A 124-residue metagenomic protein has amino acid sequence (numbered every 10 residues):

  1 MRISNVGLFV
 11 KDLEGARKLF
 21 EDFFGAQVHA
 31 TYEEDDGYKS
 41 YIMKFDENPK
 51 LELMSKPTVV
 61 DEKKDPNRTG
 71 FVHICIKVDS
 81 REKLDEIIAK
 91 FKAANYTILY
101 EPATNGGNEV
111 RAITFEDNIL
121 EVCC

Functional and structural regions predicted by a protein language model:
M1-R17, F71-I76: N-terminal beta-strand motif that seeds the catalytic metal site of vicinal oxygen chelate
F9-K50: Core segments of cupin and vicinal oxygen chelate
E14-K18, D22, E82-A93, T97: Replace "anionic and nucleotidyl ligands
T31, I42-K44, I88-C124: Vicinal oxygen chelate
D35, F45, P66-R68, T104: A generic structural micro-feature
L51-M54, E121-C123: Conserved beta-strand in the GNAT
L53, T58-K63: A short, acidic/glycine-rich surface segment
N67-I88: Mid-chain, well-packed structural core segment of small domains
